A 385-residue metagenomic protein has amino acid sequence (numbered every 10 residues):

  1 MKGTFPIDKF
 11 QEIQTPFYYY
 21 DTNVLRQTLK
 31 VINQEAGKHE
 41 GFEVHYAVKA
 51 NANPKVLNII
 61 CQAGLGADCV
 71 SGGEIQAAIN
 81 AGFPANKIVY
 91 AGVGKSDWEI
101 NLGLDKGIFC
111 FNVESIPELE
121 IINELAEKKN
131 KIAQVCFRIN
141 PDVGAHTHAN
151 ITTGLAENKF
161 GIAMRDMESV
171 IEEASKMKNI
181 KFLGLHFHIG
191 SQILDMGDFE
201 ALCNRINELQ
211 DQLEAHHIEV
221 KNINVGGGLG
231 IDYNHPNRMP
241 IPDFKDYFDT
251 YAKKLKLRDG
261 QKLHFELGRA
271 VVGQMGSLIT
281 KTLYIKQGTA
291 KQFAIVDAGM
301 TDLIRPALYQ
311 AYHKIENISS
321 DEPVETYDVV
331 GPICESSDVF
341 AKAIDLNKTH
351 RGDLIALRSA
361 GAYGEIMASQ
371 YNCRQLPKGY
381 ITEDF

Functional and structural regions predicted by a protein language model:
M1-A133, S175-K181, D211, A215-I218 (+2 more regions): A charged N-terminal "starter" segment
T4, D259-F385: Charged (often Lys/Glu-rich) extended helix/loop segments that serve as interaction or gating elements
A47, Q134-N140, H186-H188, N224-G226 (+2 more regions): Short beta-strand segments
V48-A52, G73-E74, G94-K95, S115-P117 (+6 more regions): Active-site-proximal loop/turn and secondary-structure-junction residues that shape catalytic pockets, frequently
A52-K55, Q76-A77, G144-A145, G190-D195 (+5 more regions): Flexible loop/turn segments at secondary-structure boundaries
L57, N80, I100-D105, I122-L125 (+6 more regions): Short acidic, glycine/serine/threonine-rich loops at helix termini
A67-D68, I88, F111, L185 (+3 more regions): Hydrophobic residues within beta-strands of alpha/beta enzymes
D142-Y284, L346, N372: Active-site loop/helix belt of alpha/beta enzymes
